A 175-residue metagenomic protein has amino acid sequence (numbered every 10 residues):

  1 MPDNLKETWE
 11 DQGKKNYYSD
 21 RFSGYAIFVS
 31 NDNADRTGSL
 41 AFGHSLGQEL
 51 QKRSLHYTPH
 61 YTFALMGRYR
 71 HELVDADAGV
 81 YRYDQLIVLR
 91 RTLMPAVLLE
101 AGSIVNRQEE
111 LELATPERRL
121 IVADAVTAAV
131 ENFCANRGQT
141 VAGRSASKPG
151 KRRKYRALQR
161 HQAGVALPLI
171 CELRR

Functional and structural regions predicted by a protein language model:
M1-Q162: Active-site-proximal helix/loop segments of hydrolytic enzymes
A157, H161, A166-R175: Long, low-complexity, intrinsically disordered segments
